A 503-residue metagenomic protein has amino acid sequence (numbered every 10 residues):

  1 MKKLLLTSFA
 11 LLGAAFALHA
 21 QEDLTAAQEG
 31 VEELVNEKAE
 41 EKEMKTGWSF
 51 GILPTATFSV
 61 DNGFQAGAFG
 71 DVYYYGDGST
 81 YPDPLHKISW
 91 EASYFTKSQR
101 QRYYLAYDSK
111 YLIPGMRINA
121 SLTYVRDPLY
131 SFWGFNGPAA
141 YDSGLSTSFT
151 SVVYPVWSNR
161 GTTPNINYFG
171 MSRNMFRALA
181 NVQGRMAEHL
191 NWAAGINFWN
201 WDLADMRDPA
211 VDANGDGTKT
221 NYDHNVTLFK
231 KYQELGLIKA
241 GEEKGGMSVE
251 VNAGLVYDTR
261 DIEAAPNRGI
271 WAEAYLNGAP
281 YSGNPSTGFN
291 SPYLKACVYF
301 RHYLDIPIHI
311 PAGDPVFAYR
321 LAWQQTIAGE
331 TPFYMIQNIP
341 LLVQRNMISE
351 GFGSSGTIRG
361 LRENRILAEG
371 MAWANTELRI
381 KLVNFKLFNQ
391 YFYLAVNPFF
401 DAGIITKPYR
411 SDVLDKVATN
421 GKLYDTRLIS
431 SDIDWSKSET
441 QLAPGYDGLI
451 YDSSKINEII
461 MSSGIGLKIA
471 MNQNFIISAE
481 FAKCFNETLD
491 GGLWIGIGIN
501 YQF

Functional and structural regions predicted by a protein language model:
E22, E37-S49, G76-H86, L112-I118 (+9 more regions): Short loop/turn motifs that connect adjacent beta-strands in outer-membrane beta-barrel proteins
E43-F50, T57-M247, N252, F485-Q502: Gram-negative/organellar outer-membrane beta-barrel architecture
I52-P54, I88-A92, I118-L122, W192-A194 (+6 more regions): Membrane-embedded beta-strand positions of outer-membrane beta-barrel proteins
F58-V60, V72-Y74, A92-S98, Y111 (+11 more regions): Transmembrane beta-strands of outer-membrane beta-barrel pores
A68-W90, E250-H302, G464-A479: Surface-exposed extracellular loop regions of Gram-negative outer-membrane beta-barrel proteins
F135-S143, D208-K219, F289-S291, K295 (+3 more regions): Flexible, surface-exposed loop regions and adjacent strand-edge segments of Gram-negative outer-membrane beta-barrel
I262-F388, T406-P408, D415, D425-S436: C-terminal outer-membrane beta-barrel translocator/porin domains of Gram-negative envelope proteins and their
L321, K468-F503: Predominantly the C-terminal beta-signal and adjacent terminal strand-loop region of outer-membrane beta-barrel
